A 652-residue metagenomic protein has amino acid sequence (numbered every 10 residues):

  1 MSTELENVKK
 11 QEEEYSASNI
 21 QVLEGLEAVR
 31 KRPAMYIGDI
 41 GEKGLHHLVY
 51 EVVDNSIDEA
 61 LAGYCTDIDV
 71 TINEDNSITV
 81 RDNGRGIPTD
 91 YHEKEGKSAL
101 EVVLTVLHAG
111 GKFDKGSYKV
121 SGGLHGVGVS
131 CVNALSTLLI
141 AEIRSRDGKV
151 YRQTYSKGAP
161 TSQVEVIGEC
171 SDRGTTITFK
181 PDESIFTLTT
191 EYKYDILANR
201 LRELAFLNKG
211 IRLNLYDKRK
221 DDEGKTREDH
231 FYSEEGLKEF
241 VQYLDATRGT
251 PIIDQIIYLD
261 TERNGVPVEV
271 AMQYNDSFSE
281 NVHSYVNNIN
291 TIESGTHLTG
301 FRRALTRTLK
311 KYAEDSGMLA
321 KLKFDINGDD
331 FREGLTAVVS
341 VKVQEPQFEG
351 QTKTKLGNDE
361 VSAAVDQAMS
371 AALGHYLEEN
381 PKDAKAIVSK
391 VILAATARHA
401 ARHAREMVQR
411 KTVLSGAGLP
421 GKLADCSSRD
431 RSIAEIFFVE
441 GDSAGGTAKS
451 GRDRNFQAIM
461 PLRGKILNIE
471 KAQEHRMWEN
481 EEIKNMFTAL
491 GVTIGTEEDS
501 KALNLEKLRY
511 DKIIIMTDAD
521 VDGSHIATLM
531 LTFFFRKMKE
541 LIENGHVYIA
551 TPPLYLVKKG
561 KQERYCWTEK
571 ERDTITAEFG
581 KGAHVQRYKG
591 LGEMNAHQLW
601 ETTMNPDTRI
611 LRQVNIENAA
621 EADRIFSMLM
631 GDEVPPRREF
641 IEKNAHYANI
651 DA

Functional and structural regions predicted by a protein language model:
M1-N19, L26, L48-Y50, D58-A60 (+14 more regions): GHKL-family ATPase ATP-binding module
K31-Y50: Conserved short strand/loop->alpha-helix "switch" segment adjacent to the catalytic nucleotide/phosphoryl-transfer site
Y36-I40, G111-G122: Glycine-rich ATP-lid/hinge loop adjacent to the conserved G-boxes
G86-Y91: A short glycine-centered beta->alpha linker in the GHKL/HATPase_c
H92-E93, L100: Short adenine-binding "F-helix/F-box" segment of the Bergerat
T396-S415, D430-E435, G446, S450-R452 (+2 more regions): C-terminal interaction appendages of subunits in large macromolecular complexes
